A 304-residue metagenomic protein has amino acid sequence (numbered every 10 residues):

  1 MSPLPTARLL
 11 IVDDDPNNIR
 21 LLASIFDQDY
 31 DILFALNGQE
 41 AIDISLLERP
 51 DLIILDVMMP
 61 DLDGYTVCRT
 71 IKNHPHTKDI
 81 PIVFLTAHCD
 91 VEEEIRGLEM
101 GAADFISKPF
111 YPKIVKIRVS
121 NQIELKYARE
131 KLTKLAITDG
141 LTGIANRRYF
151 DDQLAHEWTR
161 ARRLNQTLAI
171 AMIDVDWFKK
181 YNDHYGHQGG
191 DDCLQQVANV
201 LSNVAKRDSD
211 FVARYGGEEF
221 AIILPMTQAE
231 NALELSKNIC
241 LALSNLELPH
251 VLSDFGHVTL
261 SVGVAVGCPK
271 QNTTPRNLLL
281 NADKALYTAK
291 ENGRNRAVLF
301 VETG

Functional and structural regions predicted by a protein language model:
P3-L4, D15-F34, L47: Two-component/phosphorelay signaling modules centered on CheY-like receiver
N37-E40, D51, D63-R69: Acidic catalytic/metal-coordinating carboxylates
M59: Receiver (REC) domain active-site loop signature in two-component systems and cognate sites in sensor histidine kinases
T133-D152, I173-G186, Q195: Conserved nucleotide-binding and Mg2+-coordinating catalytic segments in signaling enzymes
T133-K134, R147-T167, A198-K206, P225: Short regulatory alpha-helical coupling segments that immediately precede and/or link into cyclic nucleotide signaling
F211-R214: A short pre-motif secondary-structure segment
A229, L233, K237, D254 (+1 more regions): Catalytic-core segments of nucleotide cyclases and related cyclic-nucleotide turnover enzymes
